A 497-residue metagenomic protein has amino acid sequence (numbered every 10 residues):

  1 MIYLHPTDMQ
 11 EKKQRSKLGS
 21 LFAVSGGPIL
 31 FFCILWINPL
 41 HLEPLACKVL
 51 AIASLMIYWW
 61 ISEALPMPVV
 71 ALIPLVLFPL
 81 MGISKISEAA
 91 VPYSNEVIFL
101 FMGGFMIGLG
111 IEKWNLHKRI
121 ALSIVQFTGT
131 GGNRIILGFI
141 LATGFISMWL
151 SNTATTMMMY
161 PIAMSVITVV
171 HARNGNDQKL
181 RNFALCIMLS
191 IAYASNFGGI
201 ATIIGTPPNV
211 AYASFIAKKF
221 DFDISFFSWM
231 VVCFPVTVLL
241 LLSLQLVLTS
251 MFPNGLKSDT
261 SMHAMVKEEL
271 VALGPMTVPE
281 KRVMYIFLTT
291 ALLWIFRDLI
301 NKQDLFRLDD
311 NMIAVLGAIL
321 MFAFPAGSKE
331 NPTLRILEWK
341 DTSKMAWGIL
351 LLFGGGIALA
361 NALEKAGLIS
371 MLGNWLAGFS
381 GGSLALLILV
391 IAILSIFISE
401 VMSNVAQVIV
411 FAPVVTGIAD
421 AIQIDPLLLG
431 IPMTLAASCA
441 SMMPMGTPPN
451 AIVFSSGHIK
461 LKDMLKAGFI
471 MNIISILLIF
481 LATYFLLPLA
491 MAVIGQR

Functional and structural regions predicted by a protein language model:
I2-I37, K113-L116, N152, A172-Y212 (+4 more regions): Juxtamembrane and boundary regions of transmembrane helices in multi-pass small-molecule transporters and channels
K12, L55, P68-Q178, S343 (+1 more regions): Membrane-embedded alpha-helical segments and adjacent helix-loop junctions characteristic of multi-pass solute
K13-G19, L40-K48, W59-W60, S87-E96 (+6 more regions): Interfacial loop-to-helix junctions that mark the boundaries of transmembrane helices in multi-pass membrane
L21, S25, V49-A53, V69-L72 (+12 more regions): Hydrophobic alpha-helical transmembrane segments
S25, I29, C33, A53-I57 (+18 more regions): Generic alpha-helical transmembrane segments of integral inner-membrane proteins, especially permease/transport modules
L40-A46, L55-L72, A89, T153 (+3 more regions): Flexible hinge motifs at transmembrane-helix junctions and intramembrane kinks/re-entrant loops in multi-pass membrane
Y58-P66, A142-S151, A192-I203, F322 (+2 more regions): Transmembrane alpha-helix interface/packing and boundary motifs in multi-pass membrane proteins, characterized by
E96-M106, M148-M159, W229-Q245, F306-A318 (+1 more regions): Alpha-helical transmembrane segments
